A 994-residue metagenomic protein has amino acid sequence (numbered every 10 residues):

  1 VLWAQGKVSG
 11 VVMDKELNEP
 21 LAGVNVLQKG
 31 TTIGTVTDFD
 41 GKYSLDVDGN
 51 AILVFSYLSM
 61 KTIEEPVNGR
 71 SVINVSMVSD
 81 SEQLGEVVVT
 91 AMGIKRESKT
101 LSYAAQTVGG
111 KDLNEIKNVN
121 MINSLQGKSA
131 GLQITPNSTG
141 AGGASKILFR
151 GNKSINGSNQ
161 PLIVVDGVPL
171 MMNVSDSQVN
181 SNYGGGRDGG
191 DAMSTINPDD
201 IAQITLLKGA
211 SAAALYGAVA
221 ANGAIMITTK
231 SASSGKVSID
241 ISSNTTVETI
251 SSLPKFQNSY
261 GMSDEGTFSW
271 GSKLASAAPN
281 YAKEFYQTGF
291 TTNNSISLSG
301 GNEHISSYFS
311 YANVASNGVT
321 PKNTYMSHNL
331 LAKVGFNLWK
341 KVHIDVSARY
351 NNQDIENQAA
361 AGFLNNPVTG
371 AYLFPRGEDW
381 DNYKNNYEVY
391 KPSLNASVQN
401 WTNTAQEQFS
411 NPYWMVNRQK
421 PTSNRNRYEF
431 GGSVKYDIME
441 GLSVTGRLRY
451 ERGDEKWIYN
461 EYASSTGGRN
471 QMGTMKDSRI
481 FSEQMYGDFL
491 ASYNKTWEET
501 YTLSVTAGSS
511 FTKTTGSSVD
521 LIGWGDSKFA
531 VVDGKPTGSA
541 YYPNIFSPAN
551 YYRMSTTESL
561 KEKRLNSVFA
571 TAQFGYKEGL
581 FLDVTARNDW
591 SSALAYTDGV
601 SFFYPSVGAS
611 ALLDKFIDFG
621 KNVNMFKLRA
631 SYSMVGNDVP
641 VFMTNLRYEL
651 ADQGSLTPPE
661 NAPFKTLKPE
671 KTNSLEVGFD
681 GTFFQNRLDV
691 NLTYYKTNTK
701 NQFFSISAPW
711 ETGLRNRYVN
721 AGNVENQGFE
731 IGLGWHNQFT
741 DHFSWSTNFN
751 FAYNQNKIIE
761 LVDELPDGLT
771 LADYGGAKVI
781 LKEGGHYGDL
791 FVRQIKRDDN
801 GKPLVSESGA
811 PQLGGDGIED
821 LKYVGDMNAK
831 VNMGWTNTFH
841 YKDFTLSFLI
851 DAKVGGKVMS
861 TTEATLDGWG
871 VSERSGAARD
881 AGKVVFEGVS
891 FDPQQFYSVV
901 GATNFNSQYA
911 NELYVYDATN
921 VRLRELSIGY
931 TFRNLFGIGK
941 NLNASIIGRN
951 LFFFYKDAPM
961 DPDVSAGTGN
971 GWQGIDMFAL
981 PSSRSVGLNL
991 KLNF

Functional and structural regions predicted by a protein language model:
V1-L331, G335-N351, E429, D526 (+7 more regions): Short, small/polar-rich motifs associated with maturation and membrane association, primarily at protein termini
E97-K99, M172-N173, L215-G217, G235-K236 (+7 more regions): Switch/connector loops and helix/strand junctions flanking conserved nucleotide-binding motifs in nucleotide-processing
L113, Q160, G271, G289-T292 (+8 more regions): Extracellular/periplasmic, surface-exposed regions of secreted and cell-surface proteins
V179, K255-S259, E461-A463, I522-W524 (+3 more regions): Short Gly/aromatic-enriched secondary-structure transition segments
D240-L274, V519-V531, V719, H736-M827 (+2 more regions): Conserved small-residue
N351, E356-R427, S482, F546-N550 (+4 more regions): Acidic/polar loop-and-plug regions of large Gram-negative outer-membrane beta-barrel proteins
S591, K853-N943, I947-G948: Extracytoplasmic gating/loop element in the C-terminal half of outer-membrane beta-barrel translocons and assembly
D826-M859: Glycine-rich, aromatic-lined ligand/substrate-binding cores of catalytic and carbohydrate-binding domains
